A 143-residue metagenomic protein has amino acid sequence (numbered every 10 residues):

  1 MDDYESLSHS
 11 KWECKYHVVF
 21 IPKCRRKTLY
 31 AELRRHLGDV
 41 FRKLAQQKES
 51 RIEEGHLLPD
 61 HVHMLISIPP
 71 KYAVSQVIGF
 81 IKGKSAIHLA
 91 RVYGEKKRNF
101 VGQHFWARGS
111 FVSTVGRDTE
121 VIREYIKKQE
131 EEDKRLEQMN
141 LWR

Functional and structural regions predicted by a protein language model:
M1-R143: Basic nucleic-acid-binding interfaces
